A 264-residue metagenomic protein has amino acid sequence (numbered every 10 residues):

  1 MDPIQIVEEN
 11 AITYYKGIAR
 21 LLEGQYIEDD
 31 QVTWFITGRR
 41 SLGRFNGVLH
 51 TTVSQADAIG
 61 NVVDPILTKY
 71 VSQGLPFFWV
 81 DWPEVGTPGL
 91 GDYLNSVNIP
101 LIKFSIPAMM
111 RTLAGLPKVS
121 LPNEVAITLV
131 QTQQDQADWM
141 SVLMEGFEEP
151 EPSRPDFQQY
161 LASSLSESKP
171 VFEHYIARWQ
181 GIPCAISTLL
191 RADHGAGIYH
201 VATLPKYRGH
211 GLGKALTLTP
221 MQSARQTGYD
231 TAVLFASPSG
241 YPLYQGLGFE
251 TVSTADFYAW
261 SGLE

Functional and structural regions predicted by a protein language model:
M1-Q73, S166: N-terminal charged segments
Y26-D29, G89-P100, V171-A185: Conserved beta-hairpin
R40-N46, R191-I198, R208: A conserved beta-turn-beta hairpin within the catalytic core of GNAT-like acetyltransferases that forms part
I59-L67, H200-P205, G209-Q222, Q226: Conserved acetyl-CoA-binding loop-helix of GNAT-fold acetyltransferases
I59-Q134, Y258-W260: Acyl-donor-binding surface of acyltransferase catalytic domains
Q73-P83, A224-A236: Conserved GNAT acetyl-CoA-binding A-motif
G86-L101, K214, P238-T254: Conserved active-site alpha-helix within GNAT-family acetyltransferase domains
P152-L204: A conserved beta-strand-loop-helix scaffold within acyl/acetyltransferase catalytic domains
